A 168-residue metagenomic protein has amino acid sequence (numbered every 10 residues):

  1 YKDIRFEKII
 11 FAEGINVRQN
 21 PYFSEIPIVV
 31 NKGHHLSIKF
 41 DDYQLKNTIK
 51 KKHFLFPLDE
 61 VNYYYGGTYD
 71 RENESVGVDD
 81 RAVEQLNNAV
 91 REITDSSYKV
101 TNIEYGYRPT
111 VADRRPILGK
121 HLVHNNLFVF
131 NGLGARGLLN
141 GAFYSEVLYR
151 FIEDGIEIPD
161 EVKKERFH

Functional and structural regions predicted by a protein language model:
Y1: Conserved SAM/SAH-binding loop
I4-N16, S145: Short hydrophobic core segments
E13-H124: Active-site substrate-recognition segment that forms the wall of the catalytic cavity or substrate channel
T101-H168: C-terminal catalytic lobe of FAD-dependent flavoproteins
